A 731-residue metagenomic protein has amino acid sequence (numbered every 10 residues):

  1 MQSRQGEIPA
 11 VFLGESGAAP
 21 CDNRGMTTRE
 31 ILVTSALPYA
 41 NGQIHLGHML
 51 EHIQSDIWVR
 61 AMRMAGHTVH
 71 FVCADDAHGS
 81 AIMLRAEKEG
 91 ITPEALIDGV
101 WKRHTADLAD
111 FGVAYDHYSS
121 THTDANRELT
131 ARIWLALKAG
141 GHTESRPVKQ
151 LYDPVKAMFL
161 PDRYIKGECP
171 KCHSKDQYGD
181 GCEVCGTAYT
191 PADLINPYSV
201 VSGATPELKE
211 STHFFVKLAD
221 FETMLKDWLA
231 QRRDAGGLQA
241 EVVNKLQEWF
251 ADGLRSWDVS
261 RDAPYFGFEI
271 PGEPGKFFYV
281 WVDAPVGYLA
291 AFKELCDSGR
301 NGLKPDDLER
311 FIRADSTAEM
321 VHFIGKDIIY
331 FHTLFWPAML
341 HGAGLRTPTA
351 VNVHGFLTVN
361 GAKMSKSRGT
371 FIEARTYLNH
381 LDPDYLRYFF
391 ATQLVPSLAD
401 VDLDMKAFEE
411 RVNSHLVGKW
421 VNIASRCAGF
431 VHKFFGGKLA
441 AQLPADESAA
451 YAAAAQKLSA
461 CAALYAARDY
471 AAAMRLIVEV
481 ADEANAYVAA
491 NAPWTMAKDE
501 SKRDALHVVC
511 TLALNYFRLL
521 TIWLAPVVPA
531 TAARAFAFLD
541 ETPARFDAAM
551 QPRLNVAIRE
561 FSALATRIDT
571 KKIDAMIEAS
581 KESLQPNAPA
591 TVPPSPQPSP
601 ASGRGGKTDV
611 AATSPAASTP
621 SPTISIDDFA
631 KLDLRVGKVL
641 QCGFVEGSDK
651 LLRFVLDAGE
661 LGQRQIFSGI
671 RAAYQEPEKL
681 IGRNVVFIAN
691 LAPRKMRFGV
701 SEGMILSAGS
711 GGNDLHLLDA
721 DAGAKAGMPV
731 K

Functional and structural regions predicted by a protein language model:
M1-G25, E582-A616: Intrinsic disorder/low-complexity segments
N23-W228: N-terminal, positively charged nucleic-acid-binding surface of large information/translation enzymes
T27-C73, A125-L129, C172, I195-K433 (+1 more regions): Structured secondary-structure scaffolds
P38-Y39, Q177, F221, P264 (+13 more regions): Short, glycine-/Ser/Thr-/acidic-enriched flexible segments
G361, I477, A513, P529-T531 (+3 more regions): Hydrophobic, well-ordered secondary-structure elements that form the walls of internal hydrophobic environments
A407-L443, A453-I558, I688: Helix-rich, typically C-terminal accessory recognition domains appended to large enzymatic cores
A532-P593, K607-D628: Intrinsic disorder at enzyme termini
K607-K731: Phosphate-backbone binding interfaces of nucleic-acid-interacting proteins
